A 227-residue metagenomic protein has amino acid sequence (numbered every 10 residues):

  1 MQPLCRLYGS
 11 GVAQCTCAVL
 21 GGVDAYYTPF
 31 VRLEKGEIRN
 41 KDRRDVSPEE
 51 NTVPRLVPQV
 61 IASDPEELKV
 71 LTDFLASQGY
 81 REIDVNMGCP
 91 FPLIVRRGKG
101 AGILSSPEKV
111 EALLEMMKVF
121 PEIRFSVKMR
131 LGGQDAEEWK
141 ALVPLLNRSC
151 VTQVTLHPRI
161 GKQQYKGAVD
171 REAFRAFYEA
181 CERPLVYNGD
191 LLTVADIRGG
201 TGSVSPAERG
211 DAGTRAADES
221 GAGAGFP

Functional and structural regions predicted by a protein language model:
M1-P227: Flavin-dependent oxidoreductase catalytic cores
